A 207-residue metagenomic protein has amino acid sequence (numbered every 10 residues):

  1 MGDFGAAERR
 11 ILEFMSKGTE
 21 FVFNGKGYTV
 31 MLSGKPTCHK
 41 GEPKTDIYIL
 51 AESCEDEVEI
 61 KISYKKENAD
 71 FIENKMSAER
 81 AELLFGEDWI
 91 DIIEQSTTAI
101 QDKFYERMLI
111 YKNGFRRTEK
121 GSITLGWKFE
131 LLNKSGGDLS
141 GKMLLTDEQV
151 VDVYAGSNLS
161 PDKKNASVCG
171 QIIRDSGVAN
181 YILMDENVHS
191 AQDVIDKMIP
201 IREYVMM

Functional and structural regions predicted by a protein language model:
M1-K17, T37-K40, Y105: A short, highly charged nucleic-acid-interacting micro-segment common to nuclease and nuclease-linked defense proteins
G2, T19, F23, E55-M206: Catalytic cores of nucleic-acid endonucleases
F4, L12, T29, Y48 (+1 more regions): Generic hydrophobic/packing signal
K17-S53: A short acidic/basic microdomain associated with nuclease active sites
